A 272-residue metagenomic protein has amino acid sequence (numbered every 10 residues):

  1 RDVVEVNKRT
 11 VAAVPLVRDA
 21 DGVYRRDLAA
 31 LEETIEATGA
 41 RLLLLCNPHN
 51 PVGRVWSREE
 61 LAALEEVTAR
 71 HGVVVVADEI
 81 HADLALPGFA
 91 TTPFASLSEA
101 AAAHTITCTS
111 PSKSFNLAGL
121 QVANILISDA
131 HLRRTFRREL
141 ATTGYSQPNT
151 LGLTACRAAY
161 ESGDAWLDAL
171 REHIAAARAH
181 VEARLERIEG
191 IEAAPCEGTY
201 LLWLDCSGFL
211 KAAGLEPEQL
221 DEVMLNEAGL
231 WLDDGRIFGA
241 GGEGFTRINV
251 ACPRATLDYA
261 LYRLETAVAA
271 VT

Functional and structural regions predicted by a protein language model:
R1-T272: PLP-dependent class I/II
